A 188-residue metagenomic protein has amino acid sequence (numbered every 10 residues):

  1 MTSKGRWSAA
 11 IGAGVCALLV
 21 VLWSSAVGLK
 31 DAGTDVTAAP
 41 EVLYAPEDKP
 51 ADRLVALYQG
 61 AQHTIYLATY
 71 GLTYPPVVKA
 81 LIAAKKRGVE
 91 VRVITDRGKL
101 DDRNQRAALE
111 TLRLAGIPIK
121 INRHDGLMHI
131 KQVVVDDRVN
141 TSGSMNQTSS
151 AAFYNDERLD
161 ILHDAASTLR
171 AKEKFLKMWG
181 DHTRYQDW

Functional and structural regions predicted by a protein language model:
T2-D52, K99-N104, L109, Y154 (+1 more regions): Short, small/polar-rich loop/turn modules that mediate ligand/substrate recognition or access, typified
L43-A45, D96, N122-H124: Conserved beta-strand termini and adjacent loop/short-helix elements that scaffold enzyme active sites in alpha/beta
L54-I117: Primarily the HKD phosphodiesterase
Y66-A68, R92-T95, K120-I121, V133 (+2 more regions): Structural recognition of the beta-strand scaffold that forms the well-ordered cores of secreted hydrolase catalytic
Y70, Q132, A171: Short, structured motif recognition centered on aromatic/hydrophobic residues
G71-P75, R97-D101, D125-M128, V139-N140 (+2 more regions): Solvent-exposed loop/turn segments at secondary-structure junctions within structured extracellular/periplasmic domains
A107-T148: Surface-exposed, polar helix/loop patches in the mature regions of secreted/periplasmic/lumenal proteins that form
V139-W188: Signature of lipid phosphatidyltransferase scaffolds
